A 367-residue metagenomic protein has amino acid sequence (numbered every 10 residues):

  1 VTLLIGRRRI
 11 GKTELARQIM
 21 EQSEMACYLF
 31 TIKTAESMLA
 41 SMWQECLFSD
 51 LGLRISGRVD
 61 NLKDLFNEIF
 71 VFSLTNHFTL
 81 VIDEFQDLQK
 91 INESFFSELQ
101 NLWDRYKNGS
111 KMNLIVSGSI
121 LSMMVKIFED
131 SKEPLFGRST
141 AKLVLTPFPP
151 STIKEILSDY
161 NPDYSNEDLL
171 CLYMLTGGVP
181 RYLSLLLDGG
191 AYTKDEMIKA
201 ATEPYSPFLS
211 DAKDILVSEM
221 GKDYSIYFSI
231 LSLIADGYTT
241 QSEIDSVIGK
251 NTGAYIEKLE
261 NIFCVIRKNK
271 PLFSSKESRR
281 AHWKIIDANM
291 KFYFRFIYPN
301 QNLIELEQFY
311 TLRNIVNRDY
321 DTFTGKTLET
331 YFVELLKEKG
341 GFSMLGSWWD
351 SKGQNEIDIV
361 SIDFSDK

Functional and structural regions predicted by a protein language model:
V1-N314: Phosphate-binding site recognition
R279-K367: A cross-kingdom feature that marks ATP-driven nucleic-acid transaction machinery
